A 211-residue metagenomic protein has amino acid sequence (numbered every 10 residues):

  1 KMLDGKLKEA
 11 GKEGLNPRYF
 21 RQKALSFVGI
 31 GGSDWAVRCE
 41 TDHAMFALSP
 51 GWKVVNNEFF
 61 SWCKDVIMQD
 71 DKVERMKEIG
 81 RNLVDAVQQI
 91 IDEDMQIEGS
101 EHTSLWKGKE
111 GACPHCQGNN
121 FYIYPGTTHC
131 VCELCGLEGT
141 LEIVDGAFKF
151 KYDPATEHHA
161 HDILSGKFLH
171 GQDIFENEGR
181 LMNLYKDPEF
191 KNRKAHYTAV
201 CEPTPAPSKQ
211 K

Functional and structural regions predicted by a protein language model:
K1-P50: Helix-loop-strand module that forms the ligand-binding subsite of alpha/beta enzymes
W52-K209: Glycine-rich phosphate/pyrophosphate-binding loop and the adjoining helix
